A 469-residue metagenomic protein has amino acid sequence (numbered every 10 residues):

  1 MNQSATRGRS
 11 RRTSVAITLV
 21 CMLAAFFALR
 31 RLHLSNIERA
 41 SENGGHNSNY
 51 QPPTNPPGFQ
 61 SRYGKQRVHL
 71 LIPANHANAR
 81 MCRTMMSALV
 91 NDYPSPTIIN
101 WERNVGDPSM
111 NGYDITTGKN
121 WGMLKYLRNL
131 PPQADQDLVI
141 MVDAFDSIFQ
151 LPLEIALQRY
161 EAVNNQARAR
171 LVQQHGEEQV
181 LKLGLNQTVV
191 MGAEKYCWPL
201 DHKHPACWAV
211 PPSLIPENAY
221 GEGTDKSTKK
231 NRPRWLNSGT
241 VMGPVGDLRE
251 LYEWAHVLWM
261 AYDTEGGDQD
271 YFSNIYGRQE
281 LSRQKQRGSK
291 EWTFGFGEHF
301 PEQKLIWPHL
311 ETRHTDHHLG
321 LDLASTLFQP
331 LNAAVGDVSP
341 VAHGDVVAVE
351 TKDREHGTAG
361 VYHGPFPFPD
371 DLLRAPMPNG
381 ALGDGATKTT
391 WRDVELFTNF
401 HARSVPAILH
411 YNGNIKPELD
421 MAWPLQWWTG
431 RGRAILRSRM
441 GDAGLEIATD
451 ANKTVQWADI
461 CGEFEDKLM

Functional and structural regions predicted by a protein language model:
M1-R7: N-terminal Lys/Arg-rich, disordered targeting/topogenic segments
R7-L138, A162-Q166, G246, I447-M469: N-terminal anchoring/stem segment of glycosyltransferases
S61-K65, Q133-A134, K182-L185, P233-W235 (+1 more regions): Extracellular/periplasmic catalytic domains that process cell-envelope and extracellular macromolecules
C82-M86, N100-W101, P152-I155, K203-P205 (+2 more regions): Short coil/turn segments at secondary-structure boundaries
L89-I98, A162-A169, L185, R278-R287 (+1 more regions): Structural alpha-beta junctions
Y113, K182-T224, T228-L236: Intrinsically disordered, low-complexity, Ser/Thr/Glu/Asp/Lys/Arg-enriched terminal regions and linkers of eukaryotic
L127-H202, G239-M242: GT-A fold catalytic core of metal-dependent nucleotide-sugar glycosyltransferases, centered on the diacidic
E217-P417: Catalytic core and acceptor-binding pocket of nucleotide-sugar-dependent glycosyltransferases
